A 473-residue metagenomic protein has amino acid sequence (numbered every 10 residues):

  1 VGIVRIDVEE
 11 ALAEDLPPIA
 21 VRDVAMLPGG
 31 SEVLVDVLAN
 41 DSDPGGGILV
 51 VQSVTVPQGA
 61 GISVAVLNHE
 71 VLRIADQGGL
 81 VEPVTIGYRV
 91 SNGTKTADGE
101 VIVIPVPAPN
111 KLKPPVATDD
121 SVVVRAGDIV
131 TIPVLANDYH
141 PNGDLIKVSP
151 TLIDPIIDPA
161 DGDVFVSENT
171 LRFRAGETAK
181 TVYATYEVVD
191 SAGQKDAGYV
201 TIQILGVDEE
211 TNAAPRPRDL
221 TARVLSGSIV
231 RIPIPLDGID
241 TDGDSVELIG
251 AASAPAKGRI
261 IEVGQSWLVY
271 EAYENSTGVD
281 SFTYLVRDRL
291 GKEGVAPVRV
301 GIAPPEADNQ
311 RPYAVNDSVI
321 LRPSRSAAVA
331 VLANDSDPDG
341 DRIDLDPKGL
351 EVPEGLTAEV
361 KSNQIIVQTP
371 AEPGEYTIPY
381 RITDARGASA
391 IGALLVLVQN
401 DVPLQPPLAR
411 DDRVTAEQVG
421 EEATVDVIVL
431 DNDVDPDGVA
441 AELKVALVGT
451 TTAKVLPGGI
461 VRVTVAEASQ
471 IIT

Functional and structural regions predicted by a protein language model:
G2-G47, I86-G143, T185-E187, S191-G243 (+3 more regions): Extracellular interdomain linkers/hinges and stalk-like, low-complexity segments in secreted or single-pass
L16-P18, P57, G78, K113-P115 (+9 more regions): Proline-rich low-complexity regions
R22, A75, D119, P159 (+4 more regions): A structural connector/turn signal
L27, L49, V56, V66 (+15 more regions): Hydrophobic beta-strand core residues of beta-sandwich domains
E32-V35, A39-V71, I129-I132, A136-T170 (+9 more regions): Surface-exposed or secretory-pathway low-complexity segments enriched in glycine-proline and Ser/Thr/acidic residues
A65, G79-E82, T96, D163-V164 (+9 more regions): Short, low-complexity cationic-aromatic patches
E70-V81, T85, T170-K180, W267-T277 (+2 more regions): Extracellular/luminal low-complexity segments enriched in Ser/Thr/Pro
